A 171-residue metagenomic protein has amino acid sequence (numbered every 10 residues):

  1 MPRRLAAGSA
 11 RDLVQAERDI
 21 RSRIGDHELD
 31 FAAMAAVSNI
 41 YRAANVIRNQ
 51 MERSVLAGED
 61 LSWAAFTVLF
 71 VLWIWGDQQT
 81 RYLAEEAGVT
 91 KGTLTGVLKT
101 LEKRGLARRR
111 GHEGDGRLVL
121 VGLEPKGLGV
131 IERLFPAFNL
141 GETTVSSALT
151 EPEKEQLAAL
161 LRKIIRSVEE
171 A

Functional and structural regions predicted by a protein language model:
M1-A57: N-terminal leader segment of winged-helix/HTH proteins
Y41, N45, F70-I74, F135 (+1 more regions): Short, locally clustered residues in the helix-turn-helix/winged-helix DNA-binding domain
I47, A87, V130-S146, I164-A171: Alpha-helical linker/hinge and terminal dimerization helices associated with HTH transcriptional regulators
A57, E85, E102-K103: Alpha-helical residues within the helix-turn-helix
A65-L69: Short alpha-helical "packing" element that flanks the helix-turn-helix/winged-helix DNA-binding module
W75-Q79: Short capping segments at the starts of secondary-structure elements
T90-T93: Helix-turn-helix DNA-binding motif, specifically the short coil turn and the N-cap/start of the second
K99-A159: Charged, amphipathic alpha-helical coiled-coil/dimerization segments
